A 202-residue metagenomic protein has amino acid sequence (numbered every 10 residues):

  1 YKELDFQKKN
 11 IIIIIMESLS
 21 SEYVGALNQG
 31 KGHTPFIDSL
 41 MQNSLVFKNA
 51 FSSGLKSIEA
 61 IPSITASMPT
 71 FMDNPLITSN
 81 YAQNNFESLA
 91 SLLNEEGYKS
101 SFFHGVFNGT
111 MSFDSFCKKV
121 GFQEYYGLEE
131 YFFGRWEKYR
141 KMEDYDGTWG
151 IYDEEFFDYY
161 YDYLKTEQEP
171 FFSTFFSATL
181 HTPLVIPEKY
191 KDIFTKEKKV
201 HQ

Functional and structural regions predicted by a protein language model:
Y1-Q202: Solvent-exposed soluble domains appended to multi-pass membrane proteins
